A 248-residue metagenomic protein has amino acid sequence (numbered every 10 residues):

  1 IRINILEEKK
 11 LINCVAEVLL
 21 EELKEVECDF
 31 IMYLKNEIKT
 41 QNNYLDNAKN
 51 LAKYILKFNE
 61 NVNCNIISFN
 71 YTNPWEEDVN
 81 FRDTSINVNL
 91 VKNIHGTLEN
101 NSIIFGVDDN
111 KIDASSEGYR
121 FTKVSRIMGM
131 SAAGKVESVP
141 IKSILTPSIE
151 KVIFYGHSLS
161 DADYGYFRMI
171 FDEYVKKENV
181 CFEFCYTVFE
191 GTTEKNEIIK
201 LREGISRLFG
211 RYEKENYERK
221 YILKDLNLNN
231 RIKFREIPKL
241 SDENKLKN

Functional and structural regions predicted by a protein language model:
I1-A133: Extended, H/D-rich, highly charged conserved domains that either
A48-A52, S138, Y164-F167: Short, well-ordered alpha-helical scaffold segments within catalytic/effector domains
S102-P147, T193-K214: Acidic, metal/cofactor-coordinating or nucleic-acid-engaging core segments within structured domains
I141-N248: SIR2/sirtuin-family catalytic core signature
